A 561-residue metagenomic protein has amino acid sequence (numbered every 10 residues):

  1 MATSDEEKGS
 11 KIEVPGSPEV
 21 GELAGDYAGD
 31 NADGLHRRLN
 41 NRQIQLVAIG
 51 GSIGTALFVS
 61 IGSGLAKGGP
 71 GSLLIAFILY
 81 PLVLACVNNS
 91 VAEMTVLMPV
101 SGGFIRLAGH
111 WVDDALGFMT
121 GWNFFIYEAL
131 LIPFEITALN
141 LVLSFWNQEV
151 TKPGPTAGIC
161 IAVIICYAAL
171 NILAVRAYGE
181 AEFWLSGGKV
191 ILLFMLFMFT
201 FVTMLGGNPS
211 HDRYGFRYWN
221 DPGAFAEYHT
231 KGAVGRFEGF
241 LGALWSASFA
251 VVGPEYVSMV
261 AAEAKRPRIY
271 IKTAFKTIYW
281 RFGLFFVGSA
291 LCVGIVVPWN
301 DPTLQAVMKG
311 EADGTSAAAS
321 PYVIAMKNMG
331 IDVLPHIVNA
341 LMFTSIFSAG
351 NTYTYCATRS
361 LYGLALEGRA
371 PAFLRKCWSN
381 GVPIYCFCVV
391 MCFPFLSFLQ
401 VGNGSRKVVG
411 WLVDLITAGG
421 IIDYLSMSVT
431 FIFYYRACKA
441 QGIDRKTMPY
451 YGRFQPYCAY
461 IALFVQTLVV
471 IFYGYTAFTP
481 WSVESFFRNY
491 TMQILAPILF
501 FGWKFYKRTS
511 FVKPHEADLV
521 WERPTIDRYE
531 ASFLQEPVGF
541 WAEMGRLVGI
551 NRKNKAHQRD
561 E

Functional and structural regions predicted by a protein language model:
M1-G71, L84-A85, N89, S510-E561: Membrane-interface "cap" regions at the ends of multi-pass membrane proteins
L35, V150-P155, G187-D332: Helix-loop-helix junctions that connect adjacent transmembrane segments in multi-pass membrane transporters
L46, L57-P153: Extracellular loop-to-transmembrane helix junctions
V100, N123-T137, S246, V251-E263 (+3 more regions): Membrane-helix boundary/coupling elements in multi-pass transport proteins
G103-G109, D113, F145, E227-T230 (+4 more regions): TM-loop-TM module centered on a large, flexible mid-protein loop between adjacent transmembrane helices in multi-pass
I105-G109, I136-I159, S258-P267, K276-W280 (+3 more regions): Helix-loop-helix connectors at the membrane interface of multi-pass transporters/channels
A157-N220, V252, F275-G283, V413-S426 (+2 more regions): Membrane-interface loop-to-helix entry segments
L374-G381, Y424-N489, V512-P524: C-terminal membrane-solvent junction of multi-pass transporters and transport-like membrane proteins
